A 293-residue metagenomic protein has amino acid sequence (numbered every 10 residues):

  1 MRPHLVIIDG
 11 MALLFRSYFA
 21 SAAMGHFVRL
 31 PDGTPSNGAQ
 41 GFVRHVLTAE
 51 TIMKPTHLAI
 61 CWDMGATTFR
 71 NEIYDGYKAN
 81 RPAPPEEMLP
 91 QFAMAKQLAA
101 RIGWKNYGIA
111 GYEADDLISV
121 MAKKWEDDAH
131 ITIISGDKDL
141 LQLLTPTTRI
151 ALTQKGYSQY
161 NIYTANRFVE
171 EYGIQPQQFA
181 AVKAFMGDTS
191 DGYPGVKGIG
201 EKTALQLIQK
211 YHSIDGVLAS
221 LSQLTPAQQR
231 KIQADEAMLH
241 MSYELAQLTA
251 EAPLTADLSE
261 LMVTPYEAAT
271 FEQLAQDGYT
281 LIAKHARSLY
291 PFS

Functional and structural regions predicted by a protein language model:
R2, T56, T147, I162-S293: Non-catalytic nucleic-acid-binding/docking modules located in mid-to-C-terminal regions of nucleic-acid enzymes
R2-I131, Q142-R149, Q154-S158, A237-M241 (+4 more regions): Noncatalytic, basic helical substrate-engagement surface that gates or grips nucleic-acid strands
I8, G136, I199: Single, functionally critical "micro-switch" positions that shape active/binding sites and transmembrane helices
I131-D137: Conserved RecA-like ASCE P-loop NTPase motor core of nucleic-acid helicases/translocases
K138-D139, K202: Acidic, divalent-metal-coordinating active-site segment for phosphoryl/phosphodiester hydrolysis, typified by short
D139-Q142, Y157-Q159, D215, T225: Short gly/pro/ser/thr-enriched loop/turn and capping motifs at secondary-structure boundaries
